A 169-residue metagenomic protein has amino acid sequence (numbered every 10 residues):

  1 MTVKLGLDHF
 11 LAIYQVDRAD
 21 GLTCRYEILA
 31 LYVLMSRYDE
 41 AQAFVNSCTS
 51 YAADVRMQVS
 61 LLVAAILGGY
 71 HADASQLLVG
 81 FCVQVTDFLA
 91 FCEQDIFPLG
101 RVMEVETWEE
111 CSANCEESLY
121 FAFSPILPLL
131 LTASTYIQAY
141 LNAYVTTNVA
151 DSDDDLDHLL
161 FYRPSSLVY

Functional and structural regions predicted by a protein language model:
M1, V33, I66-G69: Hydrophobic/aromatic side-chain positions at a characteristic register within alpha-helices of tetratricopeptide repeats
V3-A12, R37-S50, H71-V85: Alpha-helical repeat scaffolds
H9-Y14, C24, L31: Conserved catalytic-core segments centered on acid/base and nucleophilic motifs
D17, M35: Conserved adenosyl
R18-R25, A52-V59: Generic helix N-cap/helix-start motif at coil->alpha-helix transitions
L29, S36: All-alpha helical catalytic cores of prenyl diphosphate-utilizing isoprenoid enzymes
V59-Y169: Long, ordered, amphipathic alpha-helical scaffolds
